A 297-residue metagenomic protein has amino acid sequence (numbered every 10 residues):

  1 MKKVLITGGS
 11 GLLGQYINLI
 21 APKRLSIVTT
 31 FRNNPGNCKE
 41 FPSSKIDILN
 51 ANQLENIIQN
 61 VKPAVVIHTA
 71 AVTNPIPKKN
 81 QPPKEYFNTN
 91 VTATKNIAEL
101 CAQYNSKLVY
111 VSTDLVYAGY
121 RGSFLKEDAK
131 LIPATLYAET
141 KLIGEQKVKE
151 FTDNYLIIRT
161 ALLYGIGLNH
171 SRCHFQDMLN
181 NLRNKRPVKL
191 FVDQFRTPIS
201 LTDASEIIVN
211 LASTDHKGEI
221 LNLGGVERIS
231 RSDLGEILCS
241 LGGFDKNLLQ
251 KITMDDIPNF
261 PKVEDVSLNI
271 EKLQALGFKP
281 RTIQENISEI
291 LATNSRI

Functional and structural regions predicted by a protein language model:
K2-R24: N-terminal Rossmann NAD(P)H-binding glycine-rich loop of SDR-like oxidoreductase domains
T7, T30, V66-A70, L108-D114 (+2 more regions): SDR active-site strand-loop-helix element
C38-N50: Rossmann-fold cofactor-recognition segment
I48-T89, L100: NAD(P)H-binding glycine-rich loop region in Rossmannoid oxidoreductase-like domains and their noncatalytic homologs
K84, N88, T92-N96, V116-I158 (+1 more regions): Catalytic helix-loop patch of NAD(P)-dependent Rossmann-fold dehydrogenases
Q146-R196, N210: NAD(P)-dependent short-chain dehydrogenase/reductase
I207, T214-P258: Mid/C-terminal beta-alpha module of Rossmann-like enzyme folds, strongest in SDR-family dehydrogenases/epimerases
S230-E236, I252-I297: Conserved C-terminal active-site "lid" loop/helix of NAD(P)H-dependent oxidoreductases that clamps the redox cofactor
